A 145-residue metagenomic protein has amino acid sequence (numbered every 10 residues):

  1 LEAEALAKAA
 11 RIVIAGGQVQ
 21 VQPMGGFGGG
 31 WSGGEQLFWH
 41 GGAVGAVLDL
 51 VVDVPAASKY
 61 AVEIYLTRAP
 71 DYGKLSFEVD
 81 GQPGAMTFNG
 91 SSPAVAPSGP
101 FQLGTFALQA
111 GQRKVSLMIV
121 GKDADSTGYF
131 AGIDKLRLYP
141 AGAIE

Functional and structural regions predicted by a protein language model:
L1-E145: Extracytoplasmic
